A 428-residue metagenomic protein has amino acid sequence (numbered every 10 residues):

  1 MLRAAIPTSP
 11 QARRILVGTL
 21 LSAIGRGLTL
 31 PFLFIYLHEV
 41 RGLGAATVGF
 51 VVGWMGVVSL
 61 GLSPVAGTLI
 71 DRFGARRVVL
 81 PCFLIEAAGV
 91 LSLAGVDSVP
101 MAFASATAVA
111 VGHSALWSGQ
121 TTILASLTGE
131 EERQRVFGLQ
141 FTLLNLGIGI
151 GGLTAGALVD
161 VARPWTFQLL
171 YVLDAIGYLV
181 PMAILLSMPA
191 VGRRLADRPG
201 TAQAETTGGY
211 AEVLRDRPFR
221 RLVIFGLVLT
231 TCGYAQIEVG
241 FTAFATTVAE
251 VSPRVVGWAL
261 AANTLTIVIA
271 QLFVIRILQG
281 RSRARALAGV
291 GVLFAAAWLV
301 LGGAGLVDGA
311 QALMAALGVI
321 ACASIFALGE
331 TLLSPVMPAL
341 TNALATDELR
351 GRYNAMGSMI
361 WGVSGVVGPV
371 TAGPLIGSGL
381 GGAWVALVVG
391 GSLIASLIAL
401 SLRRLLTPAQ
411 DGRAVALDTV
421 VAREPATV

Functional and structural regions predicted by a protein language model:
M1-A12, P189-V228, A416-T427: Juxtamembrane intracellular "pre-TM" segments in multi-pass secondary transporters
I6-G56, F219-A261: Helix-loop boundary and gating motifs at the non-cytosolic
G61-D97: Conserved MFS/SLC helix-loop-helix module at the cytosolic interface between two early adjacent transmembrane helices
L62-G74, V159, I269-A284, I376: Helix-to-loop junctions at the C-terminal end of transmembrane segments in multipass secondary transporters
R77-S92, A175, R285-L301: Structural signature of the two symmetry-related core transmembrane helices
S105-L144: Cytoplasmic helix-loop-helix junction between adjacent transmembrane helices in 12-TM secondary transporters
D160-I176, P374-L393: A membrane-interface helix-boundary motif in multi-pass transporters
R285-L333: C-terminal transmembrane helical hairpin of 12-TM major facilitator-type secondary transporters
